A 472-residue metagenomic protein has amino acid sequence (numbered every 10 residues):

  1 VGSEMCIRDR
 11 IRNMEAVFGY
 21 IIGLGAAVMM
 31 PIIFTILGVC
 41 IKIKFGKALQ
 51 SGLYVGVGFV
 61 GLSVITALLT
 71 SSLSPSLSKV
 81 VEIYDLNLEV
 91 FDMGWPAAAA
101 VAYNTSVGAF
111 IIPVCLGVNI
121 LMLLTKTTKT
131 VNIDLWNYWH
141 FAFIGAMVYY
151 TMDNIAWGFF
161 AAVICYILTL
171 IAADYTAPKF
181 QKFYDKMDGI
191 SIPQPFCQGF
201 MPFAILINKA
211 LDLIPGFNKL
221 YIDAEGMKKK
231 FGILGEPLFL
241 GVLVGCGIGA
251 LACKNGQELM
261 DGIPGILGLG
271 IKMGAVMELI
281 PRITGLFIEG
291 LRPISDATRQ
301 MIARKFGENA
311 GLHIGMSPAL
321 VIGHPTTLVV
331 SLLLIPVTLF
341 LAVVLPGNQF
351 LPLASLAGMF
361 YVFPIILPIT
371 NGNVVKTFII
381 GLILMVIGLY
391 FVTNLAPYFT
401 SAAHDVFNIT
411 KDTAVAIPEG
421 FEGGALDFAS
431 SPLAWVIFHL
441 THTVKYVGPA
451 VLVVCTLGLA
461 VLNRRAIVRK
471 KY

Functional and structural regions predicted by a protein language model:
V1-I7: Short, small-residue-biased leader/transition segments that mark boundaries at the very start of proteins
I11-I65, S106-H313, G323, P368-K376 (+2 more regions): Signature of multi-pass transmembrane helix bundles
M30-I33, L49, S76-A98, I271 (+2 more regions): Helix-loop-helix junctions within the multi-pass membrane cores of secondary transporters/permeases
G58, L62-A109: Membrane helical hairpin/interfacial module
L68-S72, L86-N87, T105-S106, Y175 (+4 more regions): Hydrophobic transmembrane alpha-helix bundles
L69-T70, L77, V81, L395-D405 (+1 more regions): Membrane-proximal extracellular juxtamembrane segment immediately upstream of a following transmembrane helix
G241-V244, V330-P336, M359, I383-Y390: Hydrophobic membrane-spanning alpha-helices of multi-pass integral membrane proteins
G347-T377, G381, M385, Y390-N394: Substrate-recognition/cap regions that form aromatic- and gly/pro-loop-enriched pockets for small-molecule ligands
